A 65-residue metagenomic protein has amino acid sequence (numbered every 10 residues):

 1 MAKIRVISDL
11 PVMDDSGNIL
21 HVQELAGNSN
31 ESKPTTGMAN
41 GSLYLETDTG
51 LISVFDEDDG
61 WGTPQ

Functional and structural regions predicted by a protein language model:
A2-L43, T47-L51, D59-Q65: Extracellular/surface-exposed low-complexity repeats and stalk/linker segments enriched in Gly/Pro and small polar
